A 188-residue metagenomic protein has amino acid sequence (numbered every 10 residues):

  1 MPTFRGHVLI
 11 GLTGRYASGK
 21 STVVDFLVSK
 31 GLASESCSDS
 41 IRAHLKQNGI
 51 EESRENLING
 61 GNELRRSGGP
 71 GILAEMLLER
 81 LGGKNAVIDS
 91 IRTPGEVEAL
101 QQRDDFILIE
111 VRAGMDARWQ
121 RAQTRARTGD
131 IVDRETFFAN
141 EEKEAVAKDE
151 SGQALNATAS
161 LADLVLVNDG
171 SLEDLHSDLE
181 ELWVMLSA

Functional and structural regions predicted by a protein language model:
M1-V8: Extreme N-terminal, non-catalytic leader segments that precede Walker-type/kinase nucleotide-binding cores
R15, L27: P-loop (Walker A) phosphate-binding loop of NTP-binding proteins
K20: Conserved lysine of the Walker
V23-V24: Post-Walker A alpha-helix
L32-A99, E135-F138: ATP-dependent small-molecule kinase phosphotransfer cores that center on conserved nucleotide phosphate-binding segments
G71-I72, R125-M185: Small-molecule kinase domains that catalyze NTP-dependent phosphoryl transfer to phosphate-bearing small molecules
D89-S90, L100-V132: Conserved phosphate-donor/acceptor-positioning beta-strand/loop module used by diverse small-molecule
